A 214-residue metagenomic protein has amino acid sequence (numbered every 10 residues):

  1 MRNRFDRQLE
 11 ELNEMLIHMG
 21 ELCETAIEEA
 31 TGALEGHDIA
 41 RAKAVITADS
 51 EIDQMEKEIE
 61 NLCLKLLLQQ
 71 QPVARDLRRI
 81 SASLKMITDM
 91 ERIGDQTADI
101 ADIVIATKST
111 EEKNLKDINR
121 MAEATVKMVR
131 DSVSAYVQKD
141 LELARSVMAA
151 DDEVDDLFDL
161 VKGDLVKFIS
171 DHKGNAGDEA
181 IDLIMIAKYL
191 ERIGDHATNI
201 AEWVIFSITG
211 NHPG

Functional and structural regions predicted by a protein language model:
M1-G214: Cytosolic, long alpha-helical scaffolding segments
